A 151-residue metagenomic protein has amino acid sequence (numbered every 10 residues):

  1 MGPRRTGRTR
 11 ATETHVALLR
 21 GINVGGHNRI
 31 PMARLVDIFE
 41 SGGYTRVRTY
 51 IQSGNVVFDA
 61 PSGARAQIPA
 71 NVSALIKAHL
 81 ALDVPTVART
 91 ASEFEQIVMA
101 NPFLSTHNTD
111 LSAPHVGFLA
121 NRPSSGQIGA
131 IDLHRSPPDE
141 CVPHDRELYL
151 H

Functional and structural regions predicted by a protein language model:
G2, G7-H151: Surface-exposed, charge/polar-rich loops and edge strands
